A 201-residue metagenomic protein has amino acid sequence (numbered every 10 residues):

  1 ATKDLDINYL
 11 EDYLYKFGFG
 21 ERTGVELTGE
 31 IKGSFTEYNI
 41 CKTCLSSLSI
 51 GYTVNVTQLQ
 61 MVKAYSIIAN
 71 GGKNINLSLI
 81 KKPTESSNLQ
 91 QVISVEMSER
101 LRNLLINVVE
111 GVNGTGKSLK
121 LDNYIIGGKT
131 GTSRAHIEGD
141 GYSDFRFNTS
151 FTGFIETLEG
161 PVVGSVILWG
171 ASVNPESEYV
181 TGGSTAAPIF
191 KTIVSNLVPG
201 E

Functional and structural regions predicted by a protein language model:
A1-S172, G182, A186: Beta-lactam-recognizing serine transpeptidase/beta-lactamase-like catalytic domain environment
A69, V109, K191-V198: Short amphipathic alpha-helical signal-transduction/dimerization elements
P175-Y179: Short hinge/gating elements
